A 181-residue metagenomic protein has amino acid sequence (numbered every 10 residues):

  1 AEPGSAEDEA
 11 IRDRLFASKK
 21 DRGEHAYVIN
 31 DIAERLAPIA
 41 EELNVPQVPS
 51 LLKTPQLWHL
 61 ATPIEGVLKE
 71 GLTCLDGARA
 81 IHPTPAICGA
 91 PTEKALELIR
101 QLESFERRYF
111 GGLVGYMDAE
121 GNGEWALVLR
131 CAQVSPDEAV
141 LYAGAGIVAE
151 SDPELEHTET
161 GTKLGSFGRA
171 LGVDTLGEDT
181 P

Functional and structural regions predicted by a protein language model:
A1-R100, G172: Contiguous alpha-helical scaffold segments within structured protein domains that host functional hotspots
P63-P181: Conserved hydrophobic core element of enzyme catalytic domains
